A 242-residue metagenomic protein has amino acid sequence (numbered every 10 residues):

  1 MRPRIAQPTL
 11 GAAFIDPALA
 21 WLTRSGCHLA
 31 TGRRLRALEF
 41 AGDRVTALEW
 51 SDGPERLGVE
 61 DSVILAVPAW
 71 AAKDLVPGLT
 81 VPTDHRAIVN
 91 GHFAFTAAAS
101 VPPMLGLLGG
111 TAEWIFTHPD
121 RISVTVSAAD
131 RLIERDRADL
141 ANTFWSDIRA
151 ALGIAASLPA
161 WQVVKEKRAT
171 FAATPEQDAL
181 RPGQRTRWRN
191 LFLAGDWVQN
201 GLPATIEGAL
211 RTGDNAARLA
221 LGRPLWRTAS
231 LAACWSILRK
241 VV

Functional and structural regions predicted by a protein language model:
M1-W21, A30, I133-L140: Short beta-strand to alpha-helix junction loop
D16, H118, L191, L210-R211 (+1 more regions): Residues forming the flavin
T23-R36: A conserved beta-strand/loop element that lines the FAD pocket in flavoprotein oxidoreductases
L29-T31, L65, L193: A structural signal for the hydrophobic beta-strands that form the central parallel beta-sheet of Rossmann-like
T31-R33, D52, K165, G195: Short loop/edge segments at beta-strand edges and connector loops that shape dinucleotide/nucleotide cofactor-binding
R33-G153, S157, G183, A232-V242: Mid-domain catalytic core of redox enzymes that form a hydrophobic substrate pocket/lid adjacent to a catalytic redox
E113-H118, E166-L193, W197-N200: FAD-binding beta-loop-beta segment adjacent to the flavin cofactor pocket
V198-P224: A conserved FAD-binding loop/helix module that cradles the flavin
